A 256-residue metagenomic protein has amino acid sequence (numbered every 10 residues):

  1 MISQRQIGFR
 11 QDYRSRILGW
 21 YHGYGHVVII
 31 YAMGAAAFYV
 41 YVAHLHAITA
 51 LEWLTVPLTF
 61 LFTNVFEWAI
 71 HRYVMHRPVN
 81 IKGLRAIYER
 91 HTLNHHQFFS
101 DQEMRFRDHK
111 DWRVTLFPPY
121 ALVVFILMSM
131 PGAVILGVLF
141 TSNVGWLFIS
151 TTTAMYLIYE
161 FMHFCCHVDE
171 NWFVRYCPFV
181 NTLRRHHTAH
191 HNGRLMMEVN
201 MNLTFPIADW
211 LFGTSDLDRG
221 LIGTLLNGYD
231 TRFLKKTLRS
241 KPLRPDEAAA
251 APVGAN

Functional and structural regions predicted by a protein language model:
M1-A37: Cytosolic-side membrane-entry/anchor segment at the start of a transmembrane helix
Y24-V42, Y120-G137: Hydrophobic core of alpha-helical transmembrane segments in multi-pass integral membrane proteins
G25, A50-L58, Y120, W146-T151: Alpha-helical transmembrane segments of integral membrane proteins
F38-L54, V134-L147: Helix-coil boundary and interhelical linker segments in multi-pass alpha-helical membrane proteins
L54-I70: N-terminal signal-anchor transmembrane alpha helix
V65-Y229: Membrane-embedded catalytic scaffold of the fatty acid hydroxylase/desaturase
D230-N256: A membrane-cytosol interface segment of integral membrane proteins
